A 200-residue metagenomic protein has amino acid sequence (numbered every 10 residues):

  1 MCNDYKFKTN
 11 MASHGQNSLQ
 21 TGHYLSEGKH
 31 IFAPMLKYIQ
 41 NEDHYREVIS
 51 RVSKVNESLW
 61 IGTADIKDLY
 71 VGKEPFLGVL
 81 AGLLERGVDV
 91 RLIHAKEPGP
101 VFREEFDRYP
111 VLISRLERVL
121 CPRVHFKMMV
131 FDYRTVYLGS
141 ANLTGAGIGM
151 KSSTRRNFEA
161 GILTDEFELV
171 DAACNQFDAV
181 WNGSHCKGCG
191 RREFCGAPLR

Functional and structural regions predicted by a protein language model:
D4-H23, Y137-R200: Signature of lipid phosphatidyltransferase scaffolds
Y24-E42, T63-K67: Acidic/glycine-enriched edge-of-secondary-structure segments
Y38-E42, G72-K73, R118: A conditional alpha-helix N-cap/helix-loop micro-motif detector
E42-Y45, P122-V124, S140: Short beta->alpha connector loops
V48-L112: Primarily the HKD phosphodiesterase
V119-R123, M129, R155: Short solvent-exposed loop/turn micro-motifs enriched in small/polar/acidic residues
K127-V130, A160-I162: Short beta-strand scaffold segments in enzyme catalytic cores
